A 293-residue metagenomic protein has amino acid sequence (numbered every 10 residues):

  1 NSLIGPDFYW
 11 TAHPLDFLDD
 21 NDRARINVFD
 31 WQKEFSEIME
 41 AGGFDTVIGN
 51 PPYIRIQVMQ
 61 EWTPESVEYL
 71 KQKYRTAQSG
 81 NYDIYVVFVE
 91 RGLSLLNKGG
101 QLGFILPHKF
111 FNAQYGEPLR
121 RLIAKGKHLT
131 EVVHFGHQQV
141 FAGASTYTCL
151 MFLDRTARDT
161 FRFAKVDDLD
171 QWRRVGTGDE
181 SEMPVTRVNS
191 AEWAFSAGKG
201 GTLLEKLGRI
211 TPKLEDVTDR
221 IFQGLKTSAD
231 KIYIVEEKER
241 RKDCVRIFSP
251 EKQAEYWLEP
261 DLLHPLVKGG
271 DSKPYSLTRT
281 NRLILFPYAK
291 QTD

Functional and structural regions predicted by a protein language model:
N1-V133, H137, L150-T177: SAM-dependent methyltransferase catalytic region
G42, L95-N97, Q114, Q139 (+1 more regions): C-terminal substrate-recognition regions of SAM-dependent nucleic acid methyltransferases
